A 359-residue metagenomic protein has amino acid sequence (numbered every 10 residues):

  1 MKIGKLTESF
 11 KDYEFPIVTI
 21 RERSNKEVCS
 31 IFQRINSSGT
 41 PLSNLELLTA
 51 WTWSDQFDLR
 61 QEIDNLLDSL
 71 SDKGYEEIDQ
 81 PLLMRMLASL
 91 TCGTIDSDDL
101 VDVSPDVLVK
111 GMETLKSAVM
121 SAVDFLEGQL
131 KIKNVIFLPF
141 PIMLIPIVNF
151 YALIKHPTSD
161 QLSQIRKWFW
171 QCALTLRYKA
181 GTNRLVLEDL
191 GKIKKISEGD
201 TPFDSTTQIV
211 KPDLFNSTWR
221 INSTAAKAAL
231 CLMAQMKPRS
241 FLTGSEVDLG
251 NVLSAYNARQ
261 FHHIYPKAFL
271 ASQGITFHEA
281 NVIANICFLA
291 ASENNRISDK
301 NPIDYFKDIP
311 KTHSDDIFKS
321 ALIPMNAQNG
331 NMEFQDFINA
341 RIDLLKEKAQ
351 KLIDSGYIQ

Functional and structural regions predicted by a protein language model:
M1-T91, S159, I165, W170-C172 (+6 more regions): Basic- and aromatic-enriched surface patches that contact anionic nucleotides/nucleic acids
S24, T40, L108, L115 (+6 more regions): Active-site-proximal structural scaffolding
V28-S30, D98-L100, T158, R177-A180 (+4 more regions): Short conserved micro-motifs at the rims of enzyme active sites and ligand-binding pockets
C29-F32, L144-A152, C287-N294: Short, amphipathic alpha-helical segments that act as regulatory/interfacial helices in nucleotide-processing proteins
L48, D72-L214: A cross-family structural signal marking well-folded subdomains
L174-F261, F269: Intrinsically disordered, low-complexity N-proximal targeting/linker segments that flank membranes
R259, A271-I297: Short beta-strand-alpha-helix junction that forms the catalytic/metal-binding core of metal-dependent nuclease domains
A291, N295-Q359: Long, cytosolic, alpha-helical-rich C-terminal regions that act as interaction/scaffolding modules
